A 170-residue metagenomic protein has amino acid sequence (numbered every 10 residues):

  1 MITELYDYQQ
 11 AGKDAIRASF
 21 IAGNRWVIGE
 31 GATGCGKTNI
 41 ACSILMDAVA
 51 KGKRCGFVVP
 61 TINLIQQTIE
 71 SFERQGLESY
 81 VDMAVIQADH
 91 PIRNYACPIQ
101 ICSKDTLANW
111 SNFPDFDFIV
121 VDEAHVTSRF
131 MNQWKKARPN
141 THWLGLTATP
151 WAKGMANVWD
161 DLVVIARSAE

Functional and structural regions predicted by a protein language model:
M1-E30: Conserved pre-motif I regulatory segment
G23-I44: Walker A/P-loop
T38-I40, D47-R74, A152: Conserved Walker A/P-loop ATP-binding site and its immediately adjacent core in helicase/helicase-like ATPase domains
R54, A96-I99, F116-F118, N140-L144: Loop/turn-to-beta-strand initiation segments
T61, C102-T106, L146-P150: A short beta-strand-to-loop transition that corresponds to the Sensor-1 phosphate-sensing loop of AAA+ P-loop ATPases
E73-S111: Inter-Walker segment of RecA-like/P-loop motor cores
I99-Q133: Conserved RecA-like ASCE ATPase "motif II neighborhood" in helicase/translocase motors
E123-E170: Post-DEXD/H (motif II) to motif III coupling segment of the RecA-like Helicase ATP-binding lobe
